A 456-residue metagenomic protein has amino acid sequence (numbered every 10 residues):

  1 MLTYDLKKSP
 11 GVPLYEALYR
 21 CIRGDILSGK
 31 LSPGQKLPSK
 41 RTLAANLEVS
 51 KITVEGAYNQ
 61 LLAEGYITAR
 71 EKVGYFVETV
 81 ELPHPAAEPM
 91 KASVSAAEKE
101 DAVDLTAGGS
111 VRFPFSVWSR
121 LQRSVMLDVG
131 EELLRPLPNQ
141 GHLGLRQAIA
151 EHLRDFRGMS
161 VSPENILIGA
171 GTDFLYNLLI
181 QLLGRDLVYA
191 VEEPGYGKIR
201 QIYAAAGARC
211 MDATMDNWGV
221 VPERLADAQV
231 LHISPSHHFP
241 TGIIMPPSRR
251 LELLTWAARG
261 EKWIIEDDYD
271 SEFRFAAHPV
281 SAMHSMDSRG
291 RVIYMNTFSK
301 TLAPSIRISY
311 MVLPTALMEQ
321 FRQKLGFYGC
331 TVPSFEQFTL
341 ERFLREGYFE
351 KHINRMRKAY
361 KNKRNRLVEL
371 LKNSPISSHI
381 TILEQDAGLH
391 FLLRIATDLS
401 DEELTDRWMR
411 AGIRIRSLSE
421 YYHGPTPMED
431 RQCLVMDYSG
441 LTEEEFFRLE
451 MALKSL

Functional and structural regions predicted by a protein language model:
M1-V125, V129, L134, L145 (+9 more regions): N-terminal basic, amphipathic alpha-helical segments
K72, S285-Q320: Active-site PLP attachment segment
Q122, E132-E261, S271-F273, H278-M286 (+2 more regions): Conserved core of the PLP fold type I
E193-I202, L253, I264, R274 (+6 more regions): A generic "structured core" feature
K262, V292, I380, I413: Short, conserved active-site loop motifs that form the nucleotide-linked donor/cofactor pocket
D267-D268: Walker B catalytic acidic pair
